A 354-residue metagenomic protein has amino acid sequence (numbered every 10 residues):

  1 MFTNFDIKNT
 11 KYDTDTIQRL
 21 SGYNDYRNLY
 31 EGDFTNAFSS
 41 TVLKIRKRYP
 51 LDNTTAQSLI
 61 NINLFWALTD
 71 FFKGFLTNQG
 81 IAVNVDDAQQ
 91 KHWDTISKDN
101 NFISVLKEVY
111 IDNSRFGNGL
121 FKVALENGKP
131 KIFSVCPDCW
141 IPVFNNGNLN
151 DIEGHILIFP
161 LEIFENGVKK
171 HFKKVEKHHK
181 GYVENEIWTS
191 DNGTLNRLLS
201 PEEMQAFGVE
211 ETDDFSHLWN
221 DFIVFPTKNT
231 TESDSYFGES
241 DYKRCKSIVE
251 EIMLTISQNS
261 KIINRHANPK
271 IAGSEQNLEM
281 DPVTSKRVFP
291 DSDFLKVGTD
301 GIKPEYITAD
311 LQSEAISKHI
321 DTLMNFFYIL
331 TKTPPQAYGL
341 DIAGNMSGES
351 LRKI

Functional and structural regions predicted by a protein language model:
M1-F38, G193-F237, I252: N-terminal start-of-domain structural block
M1-V135, C139-I152: Extended, helix-rich architectural segments
Y12-T16, F38-L51, T55, N61 (+4 more regions): Short charge-dense sequence patches
R115, L120-S235: Extended, regular secondary-structure scaffolds
E203-K353: Extended, charged amphipathic alpha-helical segments
